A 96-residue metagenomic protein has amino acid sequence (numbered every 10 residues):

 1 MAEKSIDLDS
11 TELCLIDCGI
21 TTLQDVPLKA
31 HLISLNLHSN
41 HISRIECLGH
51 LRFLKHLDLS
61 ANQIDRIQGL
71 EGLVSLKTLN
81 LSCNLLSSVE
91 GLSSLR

Functional and structural regions predicted by a protein language model:
M1-D17, Q24: Extended, small-residue-rich solenoid/repeat segments and analogous flexible loops that form exposed scaffolds
D7, K29, S39, L51 (+3 more regions): Structural signal for repeat-unit boundaries in curved repeat scaffolds
T11-L15, I33-L37, L54-L59, L76-L81: Conserved hydrophobic beta-strand positions in leucine-rich repeat
L23-V26, I45-L48, I67-L70, V89-L92: Canonical leucine-rich repeat
I45, L59, Q63, I67 (+1 more regions): Acidic (E/D-rich), amphipathic helical modules within compact regulatory domains
G69-R96: WD40 beta-propeller repeat blades
